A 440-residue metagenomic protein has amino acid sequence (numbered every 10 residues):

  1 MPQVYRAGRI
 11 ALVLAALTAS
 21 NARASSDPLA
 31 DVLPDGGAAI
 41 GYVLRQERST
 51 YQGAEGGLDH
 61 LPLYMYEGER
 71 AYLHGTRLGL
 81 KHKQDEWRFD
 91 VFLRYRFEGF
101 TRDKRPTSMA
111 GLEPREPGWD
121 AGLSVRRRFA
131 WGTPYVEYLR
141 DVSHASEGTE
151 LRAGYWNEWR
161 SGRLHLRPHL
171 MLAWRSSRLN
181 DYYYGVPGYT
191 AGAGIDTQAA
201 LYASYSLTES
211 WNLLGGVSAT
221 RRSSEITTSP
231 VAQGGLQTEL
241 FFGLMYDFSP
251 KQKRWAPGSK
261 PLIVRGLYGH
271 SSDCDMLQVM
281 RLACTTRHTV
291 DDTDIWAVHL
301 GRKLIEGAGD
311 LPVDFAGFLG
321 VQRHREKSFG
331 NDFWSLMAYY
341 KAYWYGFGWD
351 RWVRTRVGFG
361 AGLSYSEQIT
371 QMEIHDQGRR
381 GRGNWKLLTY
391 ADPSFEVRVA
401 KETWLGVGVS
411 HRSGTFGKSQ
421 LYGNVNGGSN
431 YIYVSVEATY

Functional and structural regions predicted by a protein language model:
R9-A19: Bacterial N-terminal signal peptides
A22-S26: Boundary at the C-terminal end of the N-terminal hydrophobic targeting segment
L33-G37, G68-A71, Q84-R88, R127-T133 (+9 more regions): Strand-connecting loop/turn motifs
A38-Q46, V91-Y95, V136-R140, Y155 (+6 more regions): Transmembrane beta-barrel strands of outer-membrane/channel proteins
I40-R48, A71-G79, P106-A110, G132-V142 (+5 more regions): Transmembrane beta-strand segments that form the barrel wall of outer-membrane beta-barrel proteins
E47-L61, D103-P117, E225-P230, C274-I295: Surface-exposed strand-loop-strand hairpins of Gram-negative outer-membrane beta-barrel proteins
L61-L63, L236-P257, P261, G427-Y440: Outer-membrane beta-barrel "beta-signal"
G79, V142-I226, V231-G235, G301-V313 (+2 more regions): Outer-membrane beta-barrel transmembrane domain signature
